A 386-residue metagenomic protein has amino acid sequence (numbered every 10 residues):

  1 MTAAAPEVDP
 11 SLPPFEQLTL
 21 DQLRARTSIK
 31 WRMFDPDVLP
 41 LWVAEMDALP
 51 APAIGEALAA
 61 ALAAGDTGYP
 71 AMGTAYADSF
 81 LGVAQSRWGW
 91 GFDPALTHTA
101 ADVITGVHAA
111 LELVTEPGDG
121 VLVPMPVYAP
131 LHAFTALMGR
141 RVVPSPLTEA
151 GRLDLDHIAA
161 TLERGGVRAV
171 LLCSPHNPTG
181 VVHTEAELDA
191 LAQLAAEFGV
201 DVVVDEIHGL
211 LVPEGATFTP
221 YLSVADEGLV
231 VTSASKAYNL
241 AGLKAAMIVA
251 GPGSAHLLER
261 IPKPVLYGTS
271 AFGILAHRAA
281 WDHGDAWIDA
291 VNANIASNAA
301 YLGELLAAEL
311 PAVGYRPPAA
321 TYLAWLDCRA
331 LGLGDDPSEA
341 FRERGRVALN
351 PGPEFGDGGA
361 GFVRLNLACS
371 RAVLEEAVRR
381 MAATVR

Functional and structural regions predicted by a protein language model:
T2, D336, A340-L349, F355-R386: PLP-dependent enzyme catalytic core of the Aspartate aminotransferase-like
P6-V103, A109, D282: N-terminal small-domain helix-loop-helix segment of the aminotransferase-like
A57-L58, D226-A296: Conserved core segment of the aminotransferase class I/II
A64, A75, S79, L257-R260 (+2 more regions): A non-catalytic, amphipathic alpha-helix used as a structural packing/dimerization or gating element in enzyme scaffolds
T67-Q193, L210-A225, L229: Conserved core of the PLP fold type I
V123, P144, V202-V204, L349-P351: Hydrophobic residues in well-ordered beta-strands that form the structural core
R278, I295-G303, Y315-C328: Conserved glycine-rich beta-strand-loop-beta hairpin in the small C-terminal domain of fold type I
